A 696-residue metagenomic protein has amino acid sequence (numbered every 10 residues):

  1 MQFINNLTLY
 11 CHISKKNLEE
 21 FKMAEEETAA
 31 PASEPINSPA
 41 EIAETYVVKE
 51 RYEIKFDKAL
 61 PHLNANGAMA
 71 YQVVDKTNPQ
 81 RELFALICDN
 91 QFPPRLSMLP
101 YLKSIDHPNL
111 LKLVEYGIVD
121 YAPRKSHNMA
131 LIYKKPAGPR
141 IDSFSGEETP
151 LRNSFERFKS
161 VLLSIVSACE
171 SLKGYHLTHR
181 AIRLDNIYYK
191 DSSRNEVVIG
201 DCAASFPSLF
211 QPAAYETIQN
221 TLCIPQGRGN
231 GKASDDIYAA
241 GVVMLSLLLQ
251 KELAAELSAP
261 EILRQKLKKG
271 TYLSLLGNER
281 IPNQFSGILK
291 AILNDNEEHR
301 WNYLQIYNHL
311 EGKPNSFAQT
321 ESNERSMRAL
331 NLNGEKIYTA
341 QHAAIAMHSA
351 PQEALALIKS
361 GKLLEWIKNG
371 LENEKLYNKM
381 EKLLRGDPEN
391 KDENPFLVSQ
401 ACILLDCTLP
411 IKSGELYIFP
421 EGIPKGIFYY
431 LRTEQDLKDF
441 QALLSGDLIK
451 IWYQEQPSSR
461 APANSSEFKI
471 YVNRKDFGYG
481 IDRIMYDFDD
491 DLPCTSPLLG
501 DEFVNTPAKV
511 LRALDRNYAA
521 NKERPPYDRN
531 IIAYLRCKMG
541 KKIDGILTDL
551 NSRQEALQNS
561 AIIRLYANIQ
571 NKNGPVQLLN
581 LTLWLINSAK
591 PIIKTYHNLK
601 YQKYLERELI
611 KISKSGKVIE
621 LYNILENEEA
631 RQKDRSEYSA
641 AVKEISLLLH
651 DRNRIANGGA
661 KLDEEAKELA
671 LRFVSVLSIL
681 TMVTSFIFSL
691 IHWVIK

Functional and structural regions predicted by a protein language model:
E41-K112: ATP-binding glycine-rich loop module of kinase domains
K112-N153: Conserved structural core of kinase catalytic domains
V161-L162: Activation segment signature within eukaryotic-like protein kinase domains
C169-D191, E196-D201: Catalytic-loop of the protein kinase fold
L245-R280: Conserved C-lobe activation region of Hanks-type protein kinase-like domains
R280-D295: Conserved C-terminal C-lobe helix
L293-I306: A conserved short helix/loop substructure at the end of the activation segment of eukaryotic-like protein kinase domains
